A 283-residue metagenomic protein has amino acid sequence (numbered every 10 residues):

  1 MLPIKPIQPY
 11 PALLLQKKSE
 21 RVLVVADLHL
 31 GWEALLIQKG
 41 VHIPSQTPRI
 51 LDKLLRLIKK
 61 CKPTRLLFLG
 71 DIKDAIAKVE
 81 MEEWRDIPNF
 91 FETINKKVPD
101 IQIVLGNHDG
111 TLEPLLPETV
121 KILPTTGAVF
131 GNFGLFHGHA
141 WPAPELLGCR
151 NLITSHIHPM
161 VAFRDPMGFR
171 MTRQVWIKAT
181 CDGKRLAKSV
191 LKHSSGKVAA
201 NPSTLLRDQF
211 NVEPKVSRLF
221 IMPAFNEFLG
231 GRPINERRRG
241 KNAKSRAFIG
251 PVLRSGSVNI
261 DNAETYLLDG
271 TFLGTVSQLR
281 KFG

Functional and structural regions predicted by a protein language model:
M1-G283: Extended recognition/assembly regions associated with phosphoester-bond processing machinery
